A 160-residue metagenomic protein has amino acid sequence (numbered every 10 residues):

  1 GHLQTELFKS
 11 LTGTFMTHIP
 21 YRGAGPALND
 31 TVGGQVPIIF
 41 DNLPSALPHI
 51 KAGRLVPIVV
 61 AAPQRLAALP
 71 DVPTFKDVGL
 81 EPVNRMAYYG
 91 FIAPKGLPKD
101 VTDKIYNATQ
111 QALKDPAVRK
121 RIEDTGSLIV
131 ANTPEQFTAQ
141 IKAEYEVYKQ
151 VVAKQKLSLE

Functional and structural regions predicted by a protein language model:
G1-E160: Conserved, function-defining micro-sites of small-solute handling proteins
